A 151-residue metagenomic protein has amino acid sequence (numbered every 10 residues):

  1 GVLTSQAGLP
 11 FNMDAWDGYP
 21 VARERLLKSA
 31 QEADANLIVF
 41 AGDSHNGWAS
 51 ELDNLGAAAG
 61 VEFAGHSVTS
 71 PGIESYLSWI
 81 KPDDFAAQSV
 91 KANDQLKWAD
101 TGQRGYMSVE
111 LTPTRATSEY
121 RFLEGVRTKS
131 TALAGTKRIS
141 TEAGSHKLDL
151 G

Functional and structural regions predicted by a protein language model:
G1-G151: Long, structured stretches of catalytic cores involved in phosphate-ester chemistry, encompassing
